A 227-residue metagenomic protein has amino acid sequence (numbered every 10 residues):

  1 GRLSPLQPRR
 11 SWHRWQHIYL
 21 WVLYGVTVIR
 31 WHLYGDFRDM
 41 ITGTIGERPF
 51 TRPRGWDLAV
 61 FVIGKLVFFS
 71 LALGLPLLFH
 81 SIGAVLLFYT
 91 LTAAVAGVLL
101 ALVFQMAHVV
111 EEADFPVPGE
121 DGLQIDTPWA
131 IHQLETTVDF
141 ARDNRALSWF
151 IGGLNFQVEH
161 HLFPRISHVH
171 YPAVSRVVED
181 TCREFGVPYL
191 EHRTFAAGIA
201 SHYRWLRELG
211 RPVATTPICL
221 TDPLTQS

Functional and structural regions predicted by a protein language model:
G1-V138, R142-I151, V169-S227: Non-catalytic, topology-defining segments of multipass membrane proteins
L154-N155: Active-site/pore-lining binding-face segments in mid-to-C-terminal subdomains
F163: Solvent-exposed interhelical
